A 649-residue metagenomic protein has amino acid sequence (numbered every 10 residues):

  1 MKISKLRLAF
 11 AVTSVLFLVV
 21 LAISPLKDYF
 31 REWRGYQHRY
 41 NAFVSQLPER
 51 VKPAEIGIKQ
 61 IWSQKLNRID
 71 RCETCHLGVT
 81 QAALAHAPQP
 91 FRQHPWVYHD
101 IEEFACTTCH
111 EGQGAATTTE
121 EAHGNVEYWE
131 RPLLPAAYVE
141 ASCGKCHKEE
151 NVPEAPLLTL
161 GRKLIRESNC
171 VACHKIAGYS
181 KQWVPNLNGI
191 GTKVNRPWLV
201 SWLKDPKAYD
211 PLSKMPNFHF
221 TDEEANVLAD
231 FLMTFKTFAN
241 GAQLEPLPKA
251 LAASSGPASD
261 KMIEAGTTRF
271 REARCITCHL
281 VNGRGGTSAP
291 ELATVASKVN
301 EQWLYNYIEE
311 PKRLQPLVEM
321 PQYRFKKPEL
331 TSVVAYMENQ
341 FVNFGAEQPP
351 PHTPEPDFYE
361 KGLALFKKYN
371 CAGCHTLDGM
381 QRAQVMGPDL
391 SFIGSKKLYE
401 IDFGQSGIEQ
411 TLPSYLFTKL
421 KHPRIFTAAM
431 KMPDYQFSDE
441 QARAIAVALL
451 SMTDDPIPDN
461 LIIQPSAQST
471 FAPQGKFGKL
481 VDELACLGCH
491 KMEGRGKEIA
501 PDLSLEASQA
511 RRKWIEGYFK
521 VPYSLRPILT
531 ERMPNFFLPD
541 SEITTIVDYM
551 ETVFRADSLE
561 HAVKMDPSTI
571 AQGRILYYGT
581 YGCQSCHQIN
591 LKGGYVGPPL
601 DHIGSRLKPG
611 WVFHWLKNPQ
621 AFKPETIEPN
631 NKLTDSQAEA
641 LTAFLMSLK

Functional and structural regions predicted by a protein language model:
M1-V97, R131-P132, K204-K207, P216 (+7 more regions): N-terminal export/targeting leaders of redox proteins
L16, G144-H147, S259, S466 (+11 more regions): C-terminal non-catalytic scaffold/interaction domains in large multidomain proteins
L21, R50-Q60, L84-H94, A122-E130 (+5 more regions): Short Cys/His-rich Zn2+-coordinating modules
P48-G57, A85, V139-S142, K236-S255 (+4 more regions): His/Cys-centered metal/cofactor-coordination and adjacent catalytic loops
R50-V51, E55-I56, L66, V79 (+5 more regions): Non-transmembrane, membrane-proximal soluble domains of secreted or membrane proteins
Q60-T74, G78, Y98-E103, L134-A141 (+6 more regions): Sequence/structural segment immediately N-terminal to covalent heme-attachment motifs in c-type and related
H94-K145, E150-A155, K163, E167-T237 (+6 more regions): Extracytoplasmic electron-transfer domains, predominantly the class I c-type cytochrome c fold
L228, A242, D260, E347 (+7 more regions): Substrate/cofactor-recognition hotspot
